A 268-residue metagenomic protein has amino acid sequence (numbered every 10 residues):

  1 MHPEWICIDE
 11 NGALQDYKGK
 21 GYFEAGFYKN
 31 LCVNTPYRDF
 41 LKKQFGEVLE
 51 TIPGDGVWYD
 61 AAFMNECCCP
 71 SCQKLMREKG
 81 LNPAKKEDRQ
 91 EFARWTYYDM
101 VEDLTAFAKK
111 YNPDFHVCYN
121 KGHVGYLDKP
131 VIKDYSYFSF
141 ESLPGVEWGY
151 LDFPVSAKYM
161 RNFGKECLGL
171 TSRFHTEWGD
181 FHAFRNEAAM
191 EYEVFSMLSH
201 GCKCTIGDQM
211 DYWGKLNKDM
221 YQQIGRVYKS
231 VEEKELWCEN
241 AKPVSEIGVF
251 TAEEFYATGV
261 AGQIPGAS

Functional and structural regions predicted by a protein language model:
M1, W58-C67, N120-G125, R173-F174: Short, solvent-exposed turn/loop segments enriched in Gly/Ser/Thr/Pro and often Arg
M1-I52, K86-Q90, V101-E102: Active-site-adjacent "subsite" loops/lids of carbohydrate-active enzymes
H2-A25, G54, D60-A84, Y135 (+1 more regions): Aromatic- and acidic-residue-enriched segments that line the glycan-binding/catalytic groove of carbohydrate-active
H2-W5, N34-T35, C69, K85 (+2 more regions): Serine-centered coil/turn micro-motif
E10-N11, D39, K43, K74-E78 (+5 more regions): Polar/charged alpha-helical tracts
G19-G21, K29, T35, G80 (+3 more regions): Short, flexible segments with low predicted structural confidence
L41-K42, E47-C68, T205: Short acidic catalytic loops
T51, K86-S268: Carbohydrate-binding surfaces of carbohydrate-active enzymes
